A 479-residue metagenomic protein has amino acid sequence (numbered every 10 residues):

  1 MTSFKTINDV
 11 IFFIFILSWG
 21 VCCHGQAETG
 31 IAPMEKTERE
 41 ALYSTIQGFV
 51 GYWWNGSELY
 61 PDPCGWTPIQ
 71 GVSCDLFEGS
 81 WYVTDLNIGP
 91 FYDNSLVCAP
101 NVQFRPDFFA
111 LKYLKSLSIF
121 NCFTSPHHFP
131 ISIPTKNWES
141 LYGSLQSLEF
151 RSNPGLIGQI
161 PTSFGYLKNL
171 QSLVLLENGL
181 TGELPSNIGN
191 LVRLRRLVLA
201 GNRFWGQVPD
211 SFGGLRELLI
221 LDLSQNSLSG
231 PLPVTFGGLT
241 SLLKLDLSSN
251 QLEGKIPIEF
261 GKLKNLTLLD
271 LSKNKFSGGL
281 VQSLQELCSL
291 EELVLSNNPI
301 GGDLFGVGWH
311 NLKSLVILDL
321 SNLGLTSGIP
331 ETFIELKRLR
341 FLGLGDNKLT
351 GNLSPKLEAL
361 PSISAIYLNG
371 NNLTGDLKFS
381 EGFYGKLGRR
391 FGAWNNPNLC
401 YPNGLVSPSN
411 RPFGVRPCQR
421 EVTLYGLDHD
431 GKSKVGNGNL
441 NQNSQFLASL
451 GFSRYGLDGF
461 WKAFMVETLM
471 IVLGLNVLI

Functional and structural regions predicted by a protein language model:
T2-L76, T84-F91, N121: Surface-exposed cap/linker segments adjacent to membranes
F49-V102, H127-S132, G302-W309, K313 (+2 more regions): LRR flanking "cap" motifs
G79-G158: LRR N-terminal entry segment and analogous cap-like coil->beta motifs
F104-F109, H127-E139, I157-T162, T181-S186 (+9 more regions): The feature encodes a structural signal of leucine-rich repeats
A110-L114, E139-L145, N153, G165-L170 (+10 more regions): Leucine-rich repeat
C122, N153-P154, N178, L199-N202 (+8 more regions): Consensus "Asn ladder" position of solenoid repeat domains
N169-Q171, G179-S186, N190-R195, A200-L219 (+5 more regions): Tandem repeat domain/solenoid detector
L263-T267, Q285-E292, S296, G301-D303 (+1 more regions): Membrane-proximal ectodomain caps of single-pass cell-surface receptors
